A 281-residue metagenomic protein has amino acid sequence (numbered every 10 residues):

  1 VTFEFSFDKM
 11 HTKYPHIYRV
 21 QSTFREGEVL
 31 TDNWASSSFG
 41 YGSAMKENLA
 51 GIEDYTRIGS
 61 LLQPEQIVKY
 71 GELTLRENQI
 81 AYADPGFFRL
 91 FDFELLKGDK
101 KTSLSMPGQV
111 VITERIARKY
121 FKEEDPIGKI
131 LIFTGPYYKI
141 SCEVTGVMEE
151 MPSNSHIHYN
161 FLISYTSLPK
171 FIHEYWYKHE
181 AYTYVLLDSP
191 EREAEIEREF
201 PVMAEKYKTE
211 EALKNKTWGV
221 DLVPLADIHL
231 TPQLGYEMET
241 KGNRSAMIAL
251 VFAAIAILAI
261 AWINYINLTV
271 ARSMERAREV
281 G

Functional and structural regions predicted by a protein language model:
F3-E65, K170-I172, K178-Y184, D188 (+2 more regions): Membrane-proximal extracellular/periplasmic loop immediately following the first transmembrane helix
E28-N33, E72-L75, T240-K241: Acyl-group handling in specialized metabolite and lipid biosynthesis
F39, L49, I58-L61, K69-D99 (+2 more regions): The feature marks short, hydrophobic/small-residue-biased sequence motifs that occur predominantly
A81-K97, G108-S245: Mid-to-C-terminal secondary-structure elements that act as membrane-proximal/extracytoplasmic interface segments
T240-A253, A277: Membrane-interface helix-boundary signature
M247-N267: Alpha-helical transmembrane segments of integral membrane proteins
W262-G281: Intracellular coupling helices
